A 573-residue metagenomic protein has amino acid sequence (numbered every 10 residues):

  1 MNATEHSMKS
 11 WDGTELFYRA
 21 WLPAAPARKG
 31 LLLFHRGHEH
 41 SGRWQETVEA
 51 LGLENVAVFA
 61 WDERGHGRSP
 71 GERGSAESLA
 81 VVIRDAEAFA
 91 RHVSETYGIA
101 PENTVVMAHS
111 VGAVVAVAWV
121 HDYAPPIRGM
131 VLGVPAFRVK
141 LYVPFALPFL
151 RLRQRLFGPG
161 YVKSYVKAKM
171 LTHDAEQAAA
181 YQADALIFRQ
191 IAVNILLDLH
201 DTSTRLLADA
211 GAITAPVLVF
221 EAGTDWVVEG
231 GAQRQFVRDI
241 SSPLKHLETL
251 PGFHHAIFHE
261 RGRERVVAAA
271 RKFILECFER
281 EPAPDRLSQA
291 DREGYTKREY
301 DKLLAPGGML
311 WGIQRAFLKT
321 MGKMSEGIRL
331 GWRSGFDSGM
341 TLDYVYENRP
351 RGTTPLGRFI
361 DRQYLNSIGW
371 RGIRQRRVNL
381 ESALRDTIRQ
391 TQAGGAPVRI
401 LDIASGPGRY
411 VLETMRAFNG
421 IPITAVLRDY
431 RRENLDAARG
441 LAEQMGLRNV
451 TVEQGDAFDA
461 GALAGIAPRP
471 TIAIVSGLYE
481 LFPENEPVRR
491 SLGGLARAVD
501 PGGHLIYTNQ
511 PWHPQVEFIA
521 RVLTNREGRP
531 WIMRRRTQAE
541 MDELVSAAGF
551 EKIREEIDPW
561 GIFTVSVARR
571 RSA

Functional and structural regions predicted by a protein language model:
H38-S41, G67-A100: Catalytic nucleophile-loop/oxyanion-hole region of alpha/beta-hydrolase and closely related hydrolase-like folds
V48-G71: Conserved alpha/beta-hydrolase
I213, V219-E221: Short beta-strand/loop motif that positions the catalytic acidic residue of the alpha/beta-hydrolase fold
A215, E229-R238: Short alpha-helix in the alpha/beta-hydrolase fold that links the catalytic acid
E248-T296: Catalytic active-site module of serine/aspartate enzymes centered on a nucleophile-bearing elbow/loop
L310-T391: Conserved Class I S-adenosyl-L-methionine-dependent methyltransferase catalytic core
R489-P501: A short glycine-rich, Lys/Arg-flanked "PGG" loop and its adjoining helix->strand segment in the class I
G502-N509: Conserved beta-strand signature within the Rossmann-like core of class I S-adenosyl-L-methionine
